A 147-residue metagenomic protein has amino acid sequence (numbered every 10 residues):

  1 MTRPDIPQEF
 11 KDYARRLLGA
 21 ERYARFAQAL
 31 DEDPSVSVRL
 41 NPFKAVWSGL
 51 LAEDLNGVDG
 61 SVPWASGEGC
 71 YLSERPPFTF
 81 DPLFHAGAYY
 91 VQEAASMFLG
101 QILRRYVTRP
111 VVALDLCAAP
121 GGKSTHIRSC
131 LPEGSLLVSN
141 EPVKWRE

Functional and structural regions predicted by a protein language model:
M1-E147: S-adenosylmethionine
